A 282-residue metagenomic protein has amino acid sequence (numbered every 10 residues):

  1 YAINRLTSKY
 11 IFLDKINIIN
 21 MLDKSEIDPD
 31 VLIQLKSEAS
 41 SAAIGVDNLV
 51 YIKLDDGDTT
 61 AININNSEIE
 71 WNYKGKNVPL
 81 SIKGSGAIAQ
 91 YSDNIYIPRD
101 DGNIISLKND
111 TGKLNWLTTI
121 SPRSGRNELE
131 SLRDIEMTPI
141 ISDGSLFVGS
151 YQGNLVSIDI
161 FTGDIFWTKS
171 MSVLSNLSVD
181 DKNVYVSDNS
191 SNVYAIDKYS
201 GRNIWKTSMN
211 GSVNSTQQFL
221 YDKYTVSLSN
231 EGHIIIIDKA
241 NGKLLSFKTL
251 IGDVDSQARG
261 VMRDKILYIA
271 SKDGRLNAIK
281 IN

Functional and structural regions predicted by a protein language model:
N4-S8, L22-K24, N63-S67, K108-G112 (+4 more regions): Short loop/turn segments that connect beta-strands within beta-propeller blades
K9-V46, E68-S92, L114-D143, D164-D181 (+2 more regions): Extracytoplasmic beta-rich repeat domains
D47, L54-D55, R99-D100, D143 (+4 more regions): Structural signature of WD-repeat beta-propellers
Y51, D164-F166, N176, N183-Y194: Acidic (E/D-rich), amphipathic helical modules within compact regulatory domains
V186-A195, R202-I236: Loop/turn-rich, solvent-exposed surfaces of beta-rich toroidal or solenoidal domains
S229-R275, I281-N282: C-terminal closing repeat unit and adjoining cap/tail of repeat-based domains
